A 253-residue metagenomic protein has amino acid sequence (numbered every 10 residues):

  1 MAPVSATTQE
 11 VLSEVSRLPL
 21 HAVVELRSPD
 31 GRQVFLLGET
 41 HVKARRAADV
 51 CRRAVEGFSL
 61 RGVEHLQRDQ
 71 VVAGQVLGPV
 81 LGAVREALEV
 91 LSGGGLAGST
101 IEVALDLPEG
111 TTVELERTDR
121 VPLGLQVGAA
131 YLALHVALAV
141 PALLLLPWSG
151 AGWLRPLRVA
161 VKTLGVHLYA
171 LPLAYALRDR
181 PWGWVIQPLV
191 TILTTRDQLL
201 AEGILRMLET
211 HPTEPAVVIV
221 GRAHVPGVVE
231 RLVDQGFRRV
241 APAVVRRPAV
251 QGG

Functional and structural regions predicted by a protein language model:
M1-G253: Compositional signal for N-terminal targeting/processing segments
